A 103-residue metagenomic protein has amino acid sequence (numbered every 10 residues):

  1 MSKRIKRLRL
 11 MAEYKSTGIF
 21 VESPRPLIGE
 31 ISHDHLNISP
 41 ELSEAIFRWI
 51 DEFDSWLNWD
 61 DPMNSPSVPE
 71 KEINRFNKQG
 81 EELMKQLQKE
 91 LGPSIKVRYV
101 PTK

Functional and structural regions predicted by a protein language model:
M1-K103: Intrinsic low-complexity, intrinsically disordered or marginally ordered coil/linker segments
